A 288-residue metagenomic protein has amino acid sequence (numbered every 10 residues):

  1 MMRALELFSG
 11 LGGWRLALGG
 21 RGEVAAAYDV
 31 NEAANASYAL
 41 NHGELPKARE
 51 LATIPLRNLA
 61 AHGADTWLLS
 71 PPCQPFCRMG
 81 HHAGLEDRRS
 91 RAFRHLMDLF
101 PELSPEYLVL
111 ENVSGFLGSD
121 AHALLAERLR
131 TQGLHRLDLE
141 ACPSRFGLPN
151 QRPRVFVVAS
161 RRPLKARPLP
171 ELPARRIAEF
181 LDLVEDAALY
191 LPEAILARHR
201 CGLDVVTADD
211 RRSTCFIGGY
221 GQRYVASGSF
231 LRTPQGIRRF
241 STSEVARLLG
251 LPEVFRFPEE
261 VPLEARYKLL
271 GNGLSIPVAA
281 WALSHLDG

Functional and structural regions predicted by a protein language model:
M1-A4: Extreme N-terminal starter segment of soluble prokaryotic enzymes
L7-L11: Class I SAM-dependent methyltransferase "Motif I" SAM/SAH-binding loop
A17-E23: A short, Lys/Arg-enriched amphipathic alpha-helix followed by its capping loop at the start of a domain
Y28-N31, E111: Conserved acidic E/D residue at the C-terminus of a beta-strand in Rossmann-like folds
E32-A36: Short alpha-helix immediately C-terminal to the canonical SAM-binding loop
G43-L51: Conserved SAM-binding strand-loop segment of SAM-dependent methyltransferases
I54-T66, C73-R223, P234-I237: Class I S-adenosyl-L-methionine
Y190-G288: C-terminal target-recognition/interaction regions appended to catalytic cores
